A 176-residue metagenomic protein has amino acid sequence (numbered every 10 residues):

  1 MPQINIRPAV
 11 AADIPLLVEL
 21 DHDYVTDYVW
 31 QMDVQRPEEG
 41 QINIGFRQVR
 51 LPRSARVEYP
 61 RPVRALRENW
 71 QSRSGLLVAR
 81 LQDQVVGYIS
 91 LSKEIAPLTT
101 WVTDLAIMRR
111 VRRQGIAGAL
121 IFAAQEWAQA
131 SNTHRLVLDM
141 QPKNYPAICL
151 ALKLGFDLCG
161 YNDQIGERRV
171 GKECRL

Functional and structural regions predicted by a protein language model:
P2-N5: Extreme N-terminal starter segment of soluble prokaryotic enzymes
A11, E19-T99, T103, M108-R110 (+3 more regions): Acetyl-CoA-dependent GNAT
V111, G115: Glycine-rich phosphate-binding loop
L120, N144-A147: Conserved short alpha-helix immediately C-terminal to the canonical SAM/SAH-binding motif I of Rossmann-like
A128-M140: Conserved GNAT acetyl-CoA-binding A-motif
V137-M140, L152-R169: Conserved catalytic-core motifs of GNAT/GCN5-like acyltransferases
G171-L176: Positively charged, low-complexity/disordered segments
